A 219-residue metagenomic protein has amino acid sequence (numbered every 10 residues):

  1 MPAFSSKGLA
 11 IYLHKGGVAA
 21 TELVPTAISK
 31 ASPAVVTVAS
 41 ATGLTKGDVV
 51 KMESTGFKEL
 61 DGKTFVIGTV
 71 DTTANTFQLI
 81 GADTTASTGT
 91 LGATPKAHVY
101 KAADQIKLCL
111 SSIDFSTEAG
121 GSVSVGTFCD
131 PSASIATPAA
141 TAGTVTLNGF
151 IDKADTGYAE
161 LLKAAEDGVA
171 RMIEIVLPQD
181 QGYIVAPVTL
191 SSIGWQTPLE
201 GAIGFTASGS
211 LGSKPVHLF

Functional and structural regions predicted by a protein language model:
A3-G8, G17-S32, A39-K46, T55-P131: Small/polar beta-strand repeat architecture
L13-G17, S54-G56, I175-Q181: Short acidic, glycine-rich loop/turn motifs
V49, G62-V66, T76, Y183-P187 (+1 more regions): Well-ordered beta-strand positions in beta-sheet-rich domains
K51, G157-P187: Short, acidic/charged, Gly/Pro-enriched secondary-structure junctions
M52-S54, N148: Residue-level recognition of conserved beta-strand edge/terminus positions
L108, E174-F219: Short beta-strand and beta-hairpin "edge-sheet" elements
S132-A139, L162-E166, L177-P178, W195-I203: Exposed beta-sheet edge/beta-hairpin loop segments within beta-rich domains
S134-K153, G201-V216: Oligomerization/assembly interface segments of phage tail-like spikes and tubes
